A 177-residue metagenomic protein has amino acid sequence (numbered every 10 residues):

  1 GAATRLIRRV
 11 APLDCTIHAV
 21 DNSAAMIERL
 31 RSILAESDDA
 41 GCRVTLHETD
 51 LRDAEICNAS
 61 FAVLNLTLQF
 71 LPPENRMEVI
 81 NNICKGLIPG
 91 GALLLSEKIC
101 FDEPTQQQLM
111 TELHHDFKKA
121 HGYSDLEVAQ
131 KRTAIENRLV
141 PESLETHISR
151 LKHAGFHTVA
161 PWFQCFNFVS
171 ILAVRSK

Functional and structural regions predicted by a protein language model:
G1-A54: Class I SAM-dependent methyltransferase SAM/SAH-binding core
V10, Q69-L71: A short His-aromatic
V63: A conserved beta-strand element that flanks and buttresses the S-adenosyl-L-methionine
L66-Q69, E97: Short catalytic micro-motifs in class I SAM-dependent methyltransferases
M77-P89: A short glycine-rich, Lys/Arg-flanked "PGG" loop and its adjoining helix->strand segment in the class I
G90-K98: Conserved beta-strand signature within the Rossmann-like core of class I S-adenosyl-L-methionine
K98-A154: C-terminal alpha-helical "lid/dimerization" subdomain adjacent to the S-adenosyl-L-methionine
R150-K177: Core SAM-dependent methyltransferase catalytic element
